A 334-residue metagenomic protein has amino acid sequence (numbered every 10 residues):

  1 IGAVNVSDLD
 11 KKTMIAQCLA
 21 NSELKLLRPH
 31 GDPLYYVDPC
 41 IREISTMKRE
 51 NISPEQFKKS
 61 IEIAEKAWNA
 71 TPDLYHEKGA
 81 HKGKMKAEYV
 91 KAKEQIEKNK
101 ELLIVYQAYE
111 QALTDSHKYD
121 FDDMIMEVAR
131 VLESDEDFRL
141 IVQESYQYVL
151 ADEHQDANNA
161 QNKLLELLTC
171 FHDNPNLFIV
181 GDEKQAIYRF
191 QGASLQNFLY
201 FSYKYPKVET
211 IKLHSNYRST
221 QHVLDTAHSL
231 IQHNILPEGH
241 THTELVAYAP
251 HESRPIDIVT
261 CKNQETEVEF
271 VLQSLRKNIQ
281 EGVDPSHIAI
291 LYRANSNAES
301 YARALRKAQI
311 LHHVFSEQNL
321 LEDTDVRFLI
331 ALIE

Functional and structural regions predicted by a protein language model:
I1-Q56, L199, I330: Conserved P-loop NTPase-based nucleic-acid remodeling module centered on helicase motor cores
I1-V6, K12, L140, D225-S229 (+1 more regions): P-loop NTPase Walker
N5-D8, H30-V37, A92-N99, K118-D122 (+4 more regions): Conserved phosphate/pyrophosphate-binding and hydrolysis machinery centered on Walker-type P-loop NTPases, extending
D10, I44, K66, M85-Y200 (+1 more regions): Conserved helicase NTPase motor core
A20-G31, T114-K118, P237-G239, E281-D284: Surface-exposed helix-capping loop/turn segments at secondary-structure junctions
R49, P54, T71-D73, C170 (+1 more regions): Short, conserved catalytic or interaction motifs in soluble domains
F57-E97: Charged, glycine/proline-rich intrinsically disordered loops and linkers
E144, L150-A151, Q155-E334: Conserved motor-region signature of P-loop NTPase helicases/translocases
